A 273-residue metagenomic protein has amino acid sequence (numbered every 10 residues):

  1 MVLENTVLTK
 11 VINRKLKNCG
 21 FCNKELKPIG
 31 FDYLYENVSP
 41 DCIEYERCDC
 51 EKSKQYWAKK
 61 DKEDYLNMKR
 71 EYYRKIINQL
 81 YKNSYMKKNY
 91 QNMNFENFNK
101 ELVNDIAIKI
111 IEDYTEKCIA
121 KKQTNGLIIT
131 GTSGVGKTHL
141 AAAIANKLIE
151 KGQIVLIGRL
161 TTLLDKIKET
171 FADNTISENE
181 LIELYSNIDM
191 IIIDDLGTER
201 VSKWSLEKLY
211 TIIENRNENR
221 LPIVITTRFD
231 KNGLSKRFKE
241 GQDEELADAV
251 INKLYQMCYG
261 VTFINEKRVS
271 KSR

Functional and structural regions predicted by a protein language model:
M1-E101, D105, K271-R273: A short, basic N-terminal segment
F98, A141, R159, D194 (+3 more regions): Conserved RecA-like P-loop NTPase ATPase core
D105-E112, I149-N187, R200, E207: Short glycine-rich substrate-engagement loop in P-loop NTPases that contacts/grips substrate
K109-K121: Pre-Walker A adenine-sensing motif
K122-A141: Walker A/P-loop nucleotide-binding motif
T138-Q153: P-loop NTPase Walker A phosphate-binding motif
Q153-I154, N187-I191, N219-I225: Loop/turn-to-beta-strand initiation segments
T170, T198-R273: Replace "adjacent to P-loop NTPase cores in ATP/GTP-dependent enzymes" with "adjacent to NTP-binding cores
